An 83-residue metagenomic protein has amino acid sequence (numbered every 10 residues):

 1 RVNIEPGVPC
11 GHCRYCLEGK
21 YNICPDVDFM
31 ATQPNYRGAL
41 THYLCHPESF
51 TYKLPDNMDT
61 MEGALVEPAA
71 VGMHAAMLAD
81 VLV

Functional and structural regions predicted by a protein language model:
R1, A79-V83: Short, intrinsically disordered, charge-balanced linker/junction segments flanking boundaries in proteins
R1-T51: Glycine-rich phosphate/adenylate-binding loop and adjacent beta-alpha elements of nucleotide- or dinucleotide-binding
G19, P47, N57, L78-A79: Change "in soluble alpha/beta enzymes" to "in soluble alpha/beta proteins
N35-L40, D56-L78: A glycine-rich, Thr/Ser-enriched phosphate-binding loop motif common to dinucleotide/cofactor-binding enzymes
